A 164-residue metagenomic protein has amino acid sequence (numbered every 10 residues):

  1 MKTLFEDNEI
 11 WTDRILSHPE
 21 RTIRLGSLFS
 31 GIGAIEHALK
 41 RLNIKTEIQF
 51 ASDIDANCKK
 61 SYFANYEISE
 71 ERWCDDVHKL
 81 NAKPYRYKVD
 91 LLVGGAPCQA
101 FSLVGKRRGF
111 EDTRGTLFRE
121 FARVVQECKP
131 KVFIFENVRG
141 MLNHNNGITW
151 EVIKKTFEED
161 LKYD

Functional and structural regions predicted by a protein language model:
M1-D164: Conserved active-site and SAM-binding loop architecture of S-adenosyl-L-methionine-dependent nucleic-acid
